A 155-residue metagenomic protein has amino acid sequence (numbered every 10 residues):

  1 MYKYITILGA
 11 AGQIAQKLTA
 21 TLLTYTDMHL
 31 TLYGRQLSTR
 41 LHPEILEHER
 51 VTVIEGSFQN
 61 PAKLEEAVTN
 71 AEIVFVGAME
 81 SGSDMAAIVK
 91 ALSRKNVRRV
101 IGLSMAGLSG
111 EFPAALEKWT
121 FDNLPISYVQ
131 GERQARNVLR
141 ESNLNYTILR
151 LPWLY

Functional and structural regions predicted by a protein language model:
Y2-Y25: N-terminal Rossmann NAD(P)H-binding glycine-rich loop of SDR-like oxidoreductase domains
I5-T6, K17, S38-R94: NAD(P)H-binding glycine-rich loop region in Rossmannoid oxidoreductase-like domains and their noncatalytic homologs
A11, R35-S38, A106: Residues in the short beta-alpha loop(s) of Rossmann-like NAD(P)-binding domains
H29, R50-T52, N145-T147: Conserved beta-strand segments of alpha/beta enzyme cores
H29-R35: Conserved glycine-rich Rossmann-like NAD(P)H-binding loop of the short-chain dehydrogenase/reductase
E80-Y155: Glycine-/Pro-rich loop/turn segments that contact NAD(P) or position catalytic residues in Rossmann-like domains
